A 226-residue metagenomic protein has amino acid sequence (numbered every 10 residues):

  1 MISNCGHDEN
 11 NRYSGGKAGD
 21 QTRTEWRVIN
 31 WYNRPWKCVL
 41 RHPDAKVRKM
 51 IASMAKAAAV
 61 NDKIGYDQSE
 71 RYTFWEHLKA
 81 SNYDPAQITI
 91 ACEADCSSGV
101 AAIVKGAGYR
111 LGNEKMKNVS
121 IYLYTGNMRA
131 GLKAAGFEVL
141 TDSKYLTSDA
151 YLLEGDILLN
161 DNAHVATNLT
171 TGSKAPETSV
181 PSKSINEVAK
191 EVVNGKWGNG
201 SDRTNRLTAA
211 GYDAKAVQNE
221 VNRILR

Functional and structural regions predicted by a protein language model:
M1-K117, N162-H164, T170-T171, A175: N-terminal capping segments
R110-V139: Short, basic/aromatic beta-hairpin or loop at an interaction surface
E138-S148: Short alpha-helix capping/helix-loop boundary micro-motifs
E154-D156: Loop/turn positions that initiate beta-strands
T171-E187, R226: Low-complexity, Pro/Thr/Ser/Gly/Ala-rich linker/spacer regions in secreted, extracellular modular proteins
E191-T204, Y212-A214: Extracytoplasmic Gram-positive cell-surface binding/anchoring modules and repeats
A214-R226: Extracellular LysM carbohydrate-binding repeats and other cell-envelope/extracellular binding modules
